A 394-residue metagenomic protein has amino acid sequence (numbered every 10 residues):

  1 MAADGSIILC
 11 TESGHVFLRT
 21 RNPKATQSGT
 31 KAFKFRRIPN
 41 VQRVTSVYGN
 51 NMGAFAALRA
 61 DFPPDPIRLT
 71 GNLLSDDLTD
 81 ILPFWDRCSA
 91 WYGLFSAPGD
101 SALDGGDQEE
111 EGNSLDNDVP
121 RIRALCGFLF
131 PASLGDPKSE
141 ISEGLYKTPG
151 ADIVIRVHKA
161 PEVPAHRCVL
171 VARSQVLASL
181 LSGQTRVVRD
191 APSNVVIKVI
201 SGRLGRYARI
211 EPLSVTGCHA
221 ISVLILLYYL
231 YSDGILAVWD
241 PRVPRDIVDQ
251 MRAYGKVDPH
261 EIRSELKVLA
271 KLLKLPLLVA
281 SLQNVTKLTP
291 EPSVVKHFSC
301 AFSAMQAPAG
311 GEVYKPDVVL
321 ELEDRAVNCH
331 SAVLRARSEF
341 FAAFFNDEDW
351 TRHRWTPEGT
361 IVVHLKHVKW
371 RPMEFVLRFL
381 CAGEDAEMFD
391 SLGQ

Functional and structural regions predicted by a protein language model:
M1, T360, L365-K366, L392: Eukaryotic tandem repeat interaction scaffolds
M1-M52, A57-S133, R167-C168, I235: Periodic beta-strand elements of RCC1/NHL beta-propellers and select beta-solenoids
A2-G5, K31-F35, N40-T45, M52 (+7 more regions): Eukaryotic intrinsically disordered and solvent-exposed regulatory patches
D4-G5, E12-H15, T20-P23, N50-M52 (+12 more regions): Short coil/turn segments at secondary-structure boundaries
K24-K34, R186-R206, A237-V257, T351-R354 (+2 more regions): Intrinsically disordered, low-complexity domain-flanking/linker segments in eukaryotic proteins, enriched
T70-N72, V188-S193, L288-C300, W350-T360: Flexible, disordered linker segments and immediate boundary regions flanking tandem C2H2 zinc-finger modules
L82-R167, Y228, S232-L236, V243-R335 (+1 more regions): N-terminal BTB/POZ boundary and linker segment
D152-A208, A220, I225-L227, K274 (+5 more regions): Alpha-helical oligomerization interface recognition
